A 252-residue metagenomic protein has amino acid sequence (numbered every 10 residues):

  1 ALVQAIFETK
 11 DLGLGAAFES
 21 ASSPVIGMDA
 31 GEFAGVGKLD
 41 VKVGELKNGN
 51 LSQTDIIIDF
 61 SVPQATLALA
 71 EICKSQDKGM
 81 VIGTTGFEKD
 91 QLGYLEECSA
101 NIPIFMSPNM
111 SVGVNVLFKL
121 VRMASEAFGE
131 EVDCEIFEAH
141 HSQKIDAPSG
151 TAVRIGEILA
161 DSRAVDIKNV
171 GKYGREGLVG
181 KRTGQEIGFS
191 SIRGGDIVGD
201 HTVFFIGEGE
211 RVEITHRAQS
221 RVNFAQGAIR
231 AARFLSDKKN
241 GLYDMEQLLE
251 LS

Functional and structural regions predicted by a protein language model:
A1-N48, E130-S252: C-terminal substrate-binding/catalytic lobe of Rossmann-fold NAD(P)-dependent oxidoreductases
G15, G44, V81, P103-F105: Structural detector of well-ordered beta-strand residues that form the stable sheet scaffold of enzyme domains
N48-A68, K74, K78-G79: Rossmann-like NAD(P)-binding element
I56, G79, P103, D133 (+1 more regions): Residue-level detector of anion-binding/catalytic polar loops
I58, T84-T85, N109, K144 (+2 more regions): Glycine- and other small-residue-rich loops at beta-strand/loop junctions that grip anionic moieties
Q64-Q76, G83-M106, V112-A124: Rossmann-fold NAD(P)-binding glycine/threonine-rich loop
